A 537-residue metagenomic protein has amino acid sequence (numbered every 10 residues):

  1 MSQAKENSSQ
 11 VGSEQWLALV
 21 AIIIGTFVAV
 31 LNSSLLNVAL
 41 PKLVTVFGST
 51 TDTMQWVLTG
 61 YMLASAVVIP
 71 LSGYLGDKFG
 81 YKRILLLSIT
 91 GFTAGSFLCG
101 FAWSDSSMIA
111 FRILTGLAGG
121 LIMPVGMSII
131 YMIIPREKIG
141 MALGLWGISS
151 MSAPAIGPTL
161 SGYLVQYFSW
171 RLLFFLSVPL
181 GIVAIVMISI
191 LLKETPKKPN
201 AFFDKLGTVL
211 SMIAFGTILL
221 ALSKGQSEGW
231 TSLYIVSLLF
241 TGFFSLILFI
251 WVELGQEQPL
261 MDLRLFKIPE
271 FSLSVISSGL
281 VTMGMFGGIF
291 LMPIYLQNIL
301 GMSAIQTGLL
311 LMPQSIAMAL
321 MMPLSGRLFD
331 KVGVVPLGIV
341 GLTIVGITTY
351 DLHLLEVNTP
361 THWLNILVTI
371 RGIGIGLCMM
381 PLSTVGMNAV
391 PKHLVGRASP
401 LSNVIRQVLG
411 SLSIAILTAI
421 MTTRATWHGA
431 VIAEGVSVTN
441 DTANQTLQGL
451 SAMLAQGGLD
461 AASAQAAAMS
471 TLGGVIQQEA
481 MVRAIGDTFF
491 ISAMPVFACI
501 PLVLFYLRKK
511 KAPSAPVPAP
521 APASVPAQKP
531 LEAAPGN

Functional and structural regions predicted by a protein language model:
M1-Q10: Short, Lys/Arg-rich, polar N-terminal cytosolic tail immediately upstream of the first transmembrane signal-anchor
S8, Q407-N537: Hydrophobic transmembrane architecture of multi-pass small-molecule transporters
S13-D77, K82-L85, A102, S106-I109 (+9 more regions): Transmembrane core module of solute transporters
F92-G100, T115, I188, D351-L355 (+2 more regions): MFS-fold secondary transporters
T115, G119-W146: Cytoplasmic helix-loop-helix junction between adjacent transmembrane helices in 12-TM secondary transporters
L145-I156, G162, L364-G449: Small-residue-rich alpha-helical segments with characteristic i,i+4
F174-S189, L238-G242, D487-L504: Symmetry-related core transmembrane helices of the 12-TM Major Facilitator Superfamily/SLC fold
